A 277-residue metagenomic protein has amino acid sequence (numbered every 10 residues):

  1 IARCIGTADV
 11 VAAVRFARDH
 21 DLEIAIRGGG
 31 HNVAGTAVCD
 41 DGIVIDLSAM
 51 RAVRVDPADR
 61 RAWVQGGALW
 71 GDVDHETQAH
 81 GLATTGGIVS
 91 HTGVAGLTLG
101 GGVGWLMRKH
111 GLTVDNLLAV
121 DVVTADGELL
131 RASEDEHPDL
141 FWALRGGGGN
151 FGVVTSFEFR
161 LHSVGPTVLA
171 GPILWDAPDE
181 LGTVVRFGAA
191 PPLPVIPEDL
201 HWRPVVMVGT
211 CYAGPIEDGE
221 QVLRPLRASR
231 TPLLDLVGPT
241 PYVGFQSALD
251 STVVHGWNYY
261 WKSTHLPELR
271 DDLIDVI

Functional and structural regions predicted by a protein language model:
I1-I277: Soluble FAD-dependent oxygen oxidases
